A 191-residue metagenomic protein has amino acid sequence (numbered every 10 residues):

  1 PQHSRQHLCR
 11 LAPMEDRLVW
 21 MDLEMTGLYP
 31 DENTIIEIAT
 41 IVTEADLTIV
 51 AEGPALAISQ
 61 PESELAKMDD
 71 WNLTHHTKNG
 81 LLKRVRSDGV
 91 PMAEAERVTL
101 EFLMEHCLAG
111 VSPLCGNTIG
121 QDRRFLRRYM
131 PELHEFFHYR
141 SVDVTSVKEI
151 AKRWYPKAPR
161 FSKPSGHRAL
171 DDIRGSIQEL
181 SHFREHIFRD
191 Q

Functional and structural regions predicted by a protein language model:
P1-P13: Short, Lys/Arg-enriched N-terminal segments with co-localized hydrophobic residues within the first ~10-30 amino acids
E15-M21, T26-L114, R160-K163: Conserved non-catalytic scaffold segment of RNase H-like nuclease domains
I35, R124-R127, E149-W154: Catalytic phosphate/metal-binding cores of nucleic-acid and nucleotide-processing enzymes, i.e., regions that mediate
P91, A95-T99, D122, Y129 (+1 more regions): Amphipathic alpha-helical interface surfaces
E94-R97, E101, T145, D171 (+1 more regions): Short, contiguous clusters of charged residues that form electrostatic/catalytic patches at enzyme active sites, used
L103, C107, Q121-Y139: Substrate-recognition/cap helix-loop segment adjacent to the acidic, metal-dependent catalytic center of Asp-based
G110-I119, R124-Y129, P156-Q191: Acidic, Mg2+-coordinating catalytic module of metal-dependent nucleases/exonucleases that use a two-metal-ion mechanism
H138-P156: Short, flexible loop segments at boundaries between secondary-structure elements
